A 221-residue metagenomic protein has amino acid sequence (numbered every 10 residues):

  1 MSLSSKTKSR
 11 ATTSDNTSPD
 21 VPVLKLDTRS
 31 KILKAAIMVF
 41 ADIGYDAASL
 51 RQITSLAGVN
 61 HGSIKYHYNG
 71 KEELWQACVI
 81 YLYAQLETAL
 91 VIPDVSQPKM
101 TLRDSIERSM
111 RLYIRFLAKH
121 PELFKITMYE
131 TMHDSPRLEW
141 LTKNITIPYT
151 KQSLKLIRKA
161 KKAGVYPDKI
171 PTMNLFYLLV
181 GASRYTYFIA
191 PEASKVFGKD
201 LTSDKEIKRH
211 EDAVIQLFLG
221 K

Functional and structural regions predicted by a protein language model:
M1-D27, M38, D94: N-terminal intrinsically disordered/low-complexity leader segments
M1-N16, R111-R115, K119, I147-A163 (+1 more regions): C-terminal peripheral helix-coil segments that are non-catalytic and often amphipathic
S2-L3, K31, V39-E73, A77: Helix-turn-helix
K25, L33, W75, V79 (+5 more regions): Amphipathic, non-transmembrane alpha-helical scaffold segments
L26-K34, D46-A47, H67-V91, E107: An amphipathic alpha-helix adjacent to DNA-recognition modules
V91-L123, T172-F176, K208: Hydrophobic alpha-helical connector segments
D104, W140-I145, K162-L178: All-alpha amphipathic helical-bundle segments outside canonical DNA-binding/catalytic cores that form hydrophobic
A118-E139, A190-V196: Amphipathic alpha-helical segments used for helix-helix packing
